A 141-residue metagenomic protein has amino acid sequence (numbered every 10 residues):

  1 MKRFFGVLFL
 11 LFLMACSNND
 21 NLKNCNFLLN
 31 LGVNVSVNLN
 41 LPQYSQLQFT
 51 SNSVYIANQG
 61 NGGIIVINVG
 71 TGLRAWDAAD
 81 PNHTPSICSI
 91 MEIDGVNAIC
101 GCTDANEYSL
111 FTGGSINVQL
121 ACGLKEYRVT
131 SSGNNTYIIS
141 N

Functional and structural regions predicted by a protein language model:
K2-F9: Sec-dependent signal peptide recognition, specifically the positively charged N-region followed immediately by
F12-A15: C-terminal motif of bacterial Sec signal peptides marking the signal peptidase cleavage site
D20-G95, N106-L110, K125-N141: N-terminal pre-ligand scaffold of iron-sulfur
A98-C100: Compact Cys/His-rich metal-coordination microdomains
S115-N117: Acidic, glycine-rich flexible loop segments
